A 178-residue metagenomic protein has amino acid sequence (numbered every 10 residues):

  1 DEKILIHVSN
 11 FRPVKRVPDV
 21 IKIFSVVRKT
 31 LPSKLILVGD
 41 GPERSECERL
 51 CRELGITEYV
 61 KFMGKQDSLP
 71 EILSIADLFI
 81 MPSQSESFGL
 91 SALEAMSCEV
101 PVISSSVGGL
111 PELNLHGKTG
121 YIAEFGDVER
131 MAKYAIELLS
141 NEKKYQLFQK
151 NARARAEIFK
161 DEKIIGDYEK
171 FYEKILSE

Functional and structural regions predicted by a protein language model:
E2-I6, V17-F62, K144: A conserved nucleotide-sugar
K65, Q84: Aromatic "clamp/platform" in nucleotide-sugar-dependent glycosyltransferases that forms part of the donor/acceptor
P70, D77, E99: A short alpha->beta transition loop at the rim of the catalytic pocket in nucleotide-sugar-dependent
G89-A92, L110: Short glycine/serine-rich donor-binding loops of glycosyltransferases
P101-S104, N114: Short hydrophobic beta-strand element within catalytic cores of glycosyltransferases and related nucleotide-activated
H116-G117, Y121-V128, E137-E142: Conserved acidic donor-binding segment of nucleotide-sugar-dependent glycosyltransferases
R130, E137, K144-I158, K170: A short, well-ordered alpha-helix in the C-terminal region of glycosyltransferases
D161-E178: C-terminal alpha-helical cap of glycosyltransferases
